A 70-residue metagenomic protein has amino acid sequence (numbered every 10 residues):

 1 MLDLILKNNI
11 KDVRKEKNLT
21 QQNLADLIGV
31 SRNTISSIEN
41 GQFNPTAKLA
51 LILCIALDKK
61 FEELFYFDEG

Functional and structural regions predicted by a protein language model:
M1-E16: A short, Lys/Arg-rich alpha-helix, primarily the initiator
N8, N18-L19, P45-K48: Residue-level signal for the short linker/turn that defines the boundary of a DNA-recognition helix
K15, D26, I55: Alpha-helical residues within the helix-turn-helix
N18, G29, N40-G41, D58: Central "turn" residue of the DNA-binding helix-turn-helix
L19-S36: Short alpha-helical DNA-recognition segment
K48-E63: DNA major-groove recognition helix of helix-turn-helix/homeodomain DNA-binding modules
F65-G70: Short, charged recognition helix plus adjacent turn of helix-turn-helix-like nucleic-acid-binding domains
